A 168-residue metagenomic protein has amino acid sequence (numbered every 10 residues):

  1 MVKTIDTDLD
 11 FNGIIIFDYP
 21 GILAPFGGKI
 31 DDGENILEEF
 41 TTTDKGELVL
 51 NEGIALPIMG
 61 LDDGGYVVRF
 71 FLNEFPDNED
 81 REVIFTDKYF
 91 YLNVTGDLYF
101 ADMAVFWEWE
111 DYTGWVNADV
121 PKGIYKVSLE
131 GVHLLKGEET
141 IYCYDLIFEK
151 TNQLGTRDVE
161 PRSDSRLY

Functional and structural regions predicted by a protein language model:
M1-Y91, K136-Y168: Primarily secretory-pathway and cell-envelope proteins
E79-G114, A118-V120: Extended, solvent-exposed segments with strong compositional bias
W115, I124, C143: Extracellular structured ligand-interaction cores
V120-S128: A glycine-anchored, Pro-Gly-centered beta-turn/N-cap motif
E130-L134: Short beta-strand-plus-loop segments that form exposed binding edges in beta-rich domains
